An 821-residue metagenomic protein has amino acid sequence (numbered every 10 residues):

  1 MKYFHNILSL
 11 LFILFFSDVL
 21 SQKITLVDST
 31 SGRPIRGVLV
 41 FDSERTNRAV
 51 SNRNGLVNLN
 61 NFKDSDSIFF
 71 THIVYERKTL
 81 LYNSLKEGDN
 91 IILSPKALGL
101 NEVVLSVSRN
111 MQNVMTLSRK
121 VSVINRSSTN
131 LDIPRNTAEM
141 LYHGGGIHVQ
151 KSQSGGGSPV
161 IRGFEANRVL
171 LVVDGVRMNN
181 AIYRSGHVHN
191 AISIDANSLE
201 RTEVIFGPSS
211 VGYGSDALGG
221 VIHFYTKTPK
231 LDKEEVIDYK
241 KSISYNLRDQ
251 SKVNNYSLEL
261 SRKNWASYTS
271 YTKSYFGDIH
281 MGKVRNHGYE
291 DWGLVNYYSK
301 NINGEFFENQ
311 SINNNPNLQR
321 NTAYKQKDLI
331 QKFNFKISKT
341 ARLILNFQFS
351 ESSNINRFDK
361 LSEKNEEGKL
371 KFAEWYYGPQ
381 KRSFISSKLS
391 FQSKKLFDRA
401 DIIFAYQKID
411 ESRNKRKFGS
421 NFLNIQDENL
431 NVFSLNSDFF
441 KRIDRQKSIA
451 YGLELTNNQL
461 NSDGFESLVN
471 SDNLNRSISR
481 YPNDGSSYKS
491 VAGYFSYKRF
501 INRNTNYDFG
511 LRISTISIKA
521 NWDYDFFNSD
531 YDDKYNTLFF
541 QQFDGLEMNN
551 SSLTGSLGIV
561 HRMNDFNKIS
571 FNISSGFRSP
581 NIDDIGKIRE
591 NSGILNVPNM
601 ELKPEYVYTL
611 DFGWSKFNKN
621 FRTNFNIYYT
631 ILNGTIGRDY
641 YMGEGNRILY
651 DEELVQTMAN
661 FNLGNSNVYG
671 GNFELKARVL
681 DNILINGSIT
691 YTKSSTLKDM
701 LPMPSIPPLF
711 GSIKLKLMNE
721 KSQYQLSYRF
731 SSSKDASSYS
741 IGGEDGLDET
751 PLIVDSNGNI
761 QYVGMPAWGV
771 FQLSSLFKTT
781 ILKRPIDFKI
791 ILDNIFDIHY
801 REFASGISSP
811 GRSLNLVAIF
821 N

Functional and structural regions predicted by a protein language model:
S31, L39-S43, H72-Y75, K86-N130 (+1 more regions): Short, acidic, small-residue-rich periplasmic hinge/interaction motif at the N-terminus of Gram-negative outer-membrane
E87-I92, T137-M140, G157-V160, L171-V172 (+4 more regions): N-terminal periplasmic accessory domains that precede and gate Gram-negative outer-membrane beta-barrel machines
M178-P208: Short acidic/polar hinge/loop motifs at secondary-structure boundaries that mediate gating or recognition
D249-Y275, N286-N354, K381-I385, I443-K447 (+2 more regions): Transmembrane beta-barrel wall of Gram-negative outer-membrane proteins
R320-Q326, K336-R399, K408-L430, R480-S486: Flexible loop and strand-edge segments within Gram-negative outer membrane beta-barrel domains
S338, Q446-A450, E454-T456, Y481-L632 (+4 more regions): Structural signature of Gram-negative outer-membrane beta-barrels, strongest in the C-terminal barrel of TonB-dependent
E428, V432-F439, S490-A492, V597-K603 (+3 more regions): Outer membrane beta-barrel strand-and-loop segments of large Gram-negative receptors, especially TonB-dependent
N502-N504, I516, Y628-L632, Y641 (+1 more regions): Gram-negative outer-membrane beta-barrel transporters
